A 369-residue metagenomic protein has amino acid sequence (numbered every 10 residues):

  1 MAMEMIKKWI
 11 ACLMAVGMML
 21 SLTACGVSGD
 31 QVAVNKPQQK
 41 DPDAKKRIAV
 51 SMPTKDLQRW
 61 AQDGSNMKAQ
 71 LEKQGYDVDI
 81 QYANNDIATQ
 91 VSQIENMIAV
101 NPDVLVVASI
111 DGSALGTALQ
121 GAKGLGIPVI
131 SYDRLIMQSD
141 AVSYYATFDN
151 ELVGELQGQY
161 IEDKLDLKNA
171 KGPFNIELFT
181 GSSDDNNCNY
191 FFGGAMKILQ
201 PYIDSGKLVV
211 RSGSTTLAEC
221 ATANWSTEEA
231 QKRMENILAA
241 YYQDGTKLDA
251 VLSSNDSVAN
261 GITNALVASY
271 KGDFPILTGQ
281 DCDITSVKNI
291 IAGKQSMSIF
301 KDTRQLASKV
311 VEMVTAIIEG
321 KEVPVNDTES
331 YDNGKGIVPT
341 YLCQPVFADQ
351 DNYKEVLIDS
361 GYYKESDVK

Functional and structural regions predicted by a protein language model:
A2-K7, C25-K369: A residue-level marker of the well-folded mature domains of exported/periplasmic proteins
K7-G17: Sec-dependent signal peptide hydrophobic core
L20-A24: C-terminal motif of bacterial Sec signal peptides marking the signal peptidase cleavage site
